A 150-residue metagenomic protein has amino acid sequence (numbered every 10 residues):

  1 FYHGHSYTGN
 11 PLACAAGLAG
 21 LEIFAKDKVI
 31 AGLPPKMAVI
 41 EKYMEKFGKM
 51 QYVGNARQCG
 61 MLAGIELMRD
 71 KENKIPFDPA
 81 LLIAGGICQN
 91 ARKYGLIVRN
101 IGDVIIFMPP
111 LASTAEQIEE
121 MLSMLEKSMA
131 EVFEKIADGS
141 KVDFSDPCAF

Functional and structural regions predicted by a protein language model:
F1-F150: Conserved N-terminal phosphate-binding loop of PLP-dependent enzymes in the Aspartate aminotransferase
